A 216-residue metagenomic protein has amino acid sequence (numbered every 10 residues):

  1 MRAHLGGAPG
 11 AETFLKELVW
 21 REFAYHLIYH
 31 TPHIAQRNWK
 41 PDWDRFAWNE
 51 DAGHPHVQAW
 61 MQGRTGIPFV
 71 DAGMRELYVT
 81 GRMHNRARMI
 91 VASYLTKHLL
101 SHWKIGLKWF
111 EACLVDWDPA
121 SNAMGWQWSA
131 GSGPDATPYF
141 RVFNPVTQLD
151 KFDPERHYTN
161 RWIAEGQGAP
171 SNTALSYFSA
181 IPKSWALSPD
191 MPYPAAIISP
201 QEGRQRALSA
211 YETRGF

Functional and structural regions predicted by a protein language model:
M1-F216: C-terminal catalytic domain of photolyase/cryptochrome flavoproteins, centering on the FAD-binding pocket
